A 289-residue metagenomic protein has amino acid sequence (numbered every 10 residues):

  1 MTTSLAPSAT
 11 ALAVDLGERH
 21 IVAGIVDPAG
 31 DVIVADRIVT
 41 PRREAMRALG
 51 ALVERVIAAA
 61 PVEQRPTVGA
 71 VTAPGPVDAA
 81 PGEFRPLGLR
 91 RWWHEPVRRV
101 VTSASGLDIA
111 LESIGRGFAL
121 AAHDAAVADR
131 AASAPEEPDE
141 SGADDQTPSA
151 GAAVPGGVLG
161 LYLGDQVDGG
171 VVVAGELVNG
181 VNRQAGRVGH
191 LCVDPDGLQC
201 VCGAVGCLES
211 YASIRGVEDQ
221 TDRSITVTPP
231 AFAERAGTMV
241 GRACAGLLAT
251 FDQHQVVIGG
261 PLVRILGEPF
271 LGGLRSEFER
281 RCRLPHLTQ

Functional and structural regions predicted by a protein language model:
M1-V68, A79-P81, S103-L107, A121-P155 (+1 more regions): ATP-binding/phosphotransfer module of carbohydrate and carboxylate kinases, centering on a glycine-rich
V32, F84, L177-V178: Hydrophobic "anchor" residues
A35-R37, L87, G180: Residue-level detector of high-confidence beta-strand sites
I38-V39, R91, Q184: A generic structural motif
P81-W93: A charged helix-plus-loop insertion that forms the helical arch/lid used to bind and gate nucleic-acid substrates
L111-G115: Short loop/edge segments at beta-strand edges and connector loops that shape dinucleotide/nucleotide cofactor-binding
F118-D124, G169-V171: Adenylate-forming
E136, G156-Y211: Glycine-rich phosphate-binding loop of actin/hexokinase-like ATP-binding domains
